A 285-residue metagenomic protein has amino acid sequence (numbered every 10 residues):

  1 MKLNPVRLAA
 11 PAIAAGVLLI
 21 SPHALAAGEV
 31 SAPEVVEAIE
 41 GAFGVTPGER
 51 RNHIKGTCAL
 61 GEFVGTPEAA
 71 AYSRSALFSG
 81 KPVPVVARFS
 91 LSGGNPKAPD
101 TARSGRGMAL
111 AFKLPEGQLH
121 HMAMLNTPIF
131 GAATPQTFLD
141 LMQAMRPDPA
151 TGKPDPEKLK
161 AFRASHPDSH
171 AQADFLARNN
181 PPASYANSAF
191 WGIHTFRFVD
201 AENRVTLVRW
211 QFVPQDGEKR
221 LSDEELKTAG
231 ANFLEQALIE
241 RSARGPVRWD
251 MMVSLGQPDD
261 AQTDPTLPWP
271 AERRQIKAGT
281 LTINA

Functional and structural regions predicted by a protein language model:
K2-P11: Bacterial N-terminal signal peptides that target proteins for export
A10-L18: Hydrophobic helical h-region of N-terminal Sec-dependent signal peptides in bacterial secretory/periplasmic proteins
S21-P22: N-terminal signal peptide c-region/cleavage motif recognized by signal peptidases
L25-A285: Active-site-adjacent core segments of small-molecule enzymes
